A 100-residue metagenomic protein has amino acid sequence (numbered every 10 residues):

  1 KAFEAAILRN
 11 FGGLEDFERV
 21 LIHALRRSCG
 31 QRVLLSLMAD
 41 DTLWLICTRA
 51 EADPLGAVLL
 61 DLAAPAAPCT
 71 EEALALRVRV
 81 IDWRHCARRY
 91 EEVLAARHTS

Functional and structural regions predicted by a protein language model:
K1-S100: Feature for soluble, non-membrane regions of globular proteins
